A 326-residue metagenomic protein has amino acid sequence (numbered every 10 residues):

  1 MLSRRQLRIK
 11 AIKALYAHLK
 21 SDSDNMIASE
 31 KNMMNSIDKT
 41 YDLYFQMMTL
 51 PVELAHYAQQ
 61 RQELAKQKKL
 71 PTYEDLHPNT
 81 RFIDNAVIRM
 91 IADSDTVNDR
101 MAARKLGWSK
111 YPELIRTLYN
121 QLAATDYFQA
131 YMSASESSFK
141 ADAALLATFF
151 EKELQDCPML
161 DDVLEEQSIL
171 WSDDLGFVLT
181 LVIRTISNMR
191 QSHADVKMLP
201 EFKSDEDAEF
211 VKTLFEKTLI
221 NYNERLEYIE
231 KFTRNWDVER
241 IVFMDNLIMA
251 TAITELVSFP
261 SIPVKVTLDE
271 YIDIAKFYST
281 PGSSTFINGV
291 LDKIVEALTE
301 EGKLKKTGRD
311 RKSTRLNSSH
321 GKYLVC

Functional and structural regions predicted by a protein language model:
M1-F149, E153-L154, L160: N-terminal, charged low-complexity regulatory/assembly segments
L7, D142, L146, D174 (+6 more regions): Hydrophobic (often cysteine-bearing) scaffold residues that line and stabilize catalytic clefts of nucleotide/cofactor
M48, A143-F150, A208-F215, D245-I253 (+1 more regions): Amphipathic alpha-helical elements of HEAT/ARM-like alpha-solenoid repeat scaffolds that form extended
L54-E74, D195-V196, P200-D205, L291-S313: Long, charge-rich low-complexity segments
T148, K152-D173, F177-Q191: Non-catalytic, structured segments within soluble enzyme domains
T185-I220, E224-N235: Small-residue-rich helix-loop
V238-A250, V257-S313: C-terminal non-catalytic interaction appendages of large macromolecular assemblies
T314-S318: Conserved small/polar residues in nucleotide/adenosyl-binding loops
